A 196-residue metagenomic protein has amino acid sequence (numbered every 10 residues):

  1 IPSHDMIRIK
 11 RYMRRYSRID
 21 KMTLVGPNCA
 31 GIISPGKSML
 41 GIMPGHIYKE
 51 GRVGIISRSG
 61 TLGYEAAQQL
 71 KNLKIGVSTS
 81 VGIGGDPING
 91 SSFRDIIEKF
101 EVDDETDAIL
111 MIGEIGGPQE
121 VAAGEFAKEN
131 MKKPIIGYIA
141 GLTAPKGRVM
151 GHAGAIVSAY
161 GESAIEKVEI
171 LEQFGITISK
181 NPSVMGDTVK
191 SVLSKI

Functional and structural regions predicted by a protein language model:
I1-I196: Catalytic-core regions of core metabolic enzymes, especially those transforming organic acids/acyl-group intermediates
